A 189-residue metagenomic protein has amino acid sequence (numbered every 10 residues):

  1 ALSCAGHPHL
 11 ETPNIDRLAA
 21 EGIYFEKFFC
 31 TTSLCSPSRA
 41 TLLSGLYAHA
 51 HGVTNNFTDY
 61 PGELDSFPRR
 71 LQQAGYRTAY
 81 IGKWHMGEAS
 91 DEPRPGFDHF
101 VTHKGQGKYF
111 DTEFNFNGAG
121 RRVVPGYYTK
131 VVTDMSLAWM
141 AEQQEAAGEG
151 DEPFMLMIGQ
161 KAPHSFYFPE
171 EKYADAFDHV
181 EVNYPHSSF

Functional and structural regions predicted by a protein language model:
A1-F189: Formylglycine-dependent sulfatase
